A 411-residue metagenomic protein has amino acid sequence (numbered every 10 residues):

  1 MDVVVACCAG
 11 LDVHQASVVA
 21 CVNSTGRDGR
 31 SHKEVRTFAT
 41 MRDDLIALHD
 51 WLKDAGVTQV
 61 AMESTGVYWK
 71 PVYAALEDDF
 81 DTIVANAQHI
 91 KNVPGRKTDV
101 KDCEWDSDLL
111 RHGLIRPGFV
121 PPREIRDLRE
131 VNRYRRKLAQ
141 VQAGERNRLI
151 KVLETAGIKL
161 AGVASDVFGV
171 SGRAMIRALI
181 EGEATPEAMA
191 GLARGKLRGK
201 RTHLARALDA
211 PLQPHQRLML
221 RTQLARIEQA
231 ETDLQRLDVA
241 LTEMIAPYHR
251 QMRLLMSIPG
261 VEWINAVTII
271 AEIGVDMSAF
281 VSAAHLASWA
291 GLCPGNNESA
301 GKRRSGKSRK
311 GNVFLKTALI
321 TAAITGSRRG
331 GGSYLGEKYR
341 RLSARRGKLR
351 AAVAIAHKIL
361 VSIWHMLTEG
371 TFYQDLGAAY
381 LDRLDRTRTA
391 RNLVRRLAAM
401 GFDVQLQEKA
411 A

Functional and structural regions predicted by a protein language model:
M1-A411: A detector of single, family-specific signature residues that are central to catalytic or substrate-handling motifs
